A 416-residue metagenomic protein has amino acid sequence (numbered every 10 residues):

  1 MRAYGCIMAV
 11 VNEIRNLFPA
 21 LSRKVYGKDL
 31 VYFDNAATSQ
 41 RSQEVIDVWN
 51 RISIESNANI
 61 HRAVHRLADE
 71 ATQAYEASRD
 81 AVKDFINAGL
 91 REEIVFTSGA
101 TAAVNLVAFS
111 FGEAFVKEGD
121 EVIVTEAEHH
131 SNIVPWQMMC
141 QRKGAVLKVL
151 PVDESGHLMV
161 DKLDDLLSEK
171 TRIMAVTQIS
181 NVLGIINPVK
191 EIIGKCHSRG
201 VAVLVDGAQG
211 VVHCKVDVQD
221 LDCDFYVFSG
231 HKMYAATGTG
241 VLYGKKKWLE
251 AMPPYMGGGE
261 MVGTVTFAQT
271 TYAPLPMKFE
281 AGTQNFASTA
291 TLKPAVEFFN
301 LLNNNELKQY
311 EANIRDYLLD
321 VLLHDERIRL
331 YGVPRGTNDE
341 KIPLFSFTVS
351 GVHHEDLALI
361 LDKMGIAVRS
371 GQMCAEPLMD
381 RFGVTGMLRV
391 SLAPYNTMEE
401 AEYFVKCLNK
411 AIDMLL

Functional and structural regions predicted by a protein language model:
R2-L416: Pyridoxal 5′-phosphate
